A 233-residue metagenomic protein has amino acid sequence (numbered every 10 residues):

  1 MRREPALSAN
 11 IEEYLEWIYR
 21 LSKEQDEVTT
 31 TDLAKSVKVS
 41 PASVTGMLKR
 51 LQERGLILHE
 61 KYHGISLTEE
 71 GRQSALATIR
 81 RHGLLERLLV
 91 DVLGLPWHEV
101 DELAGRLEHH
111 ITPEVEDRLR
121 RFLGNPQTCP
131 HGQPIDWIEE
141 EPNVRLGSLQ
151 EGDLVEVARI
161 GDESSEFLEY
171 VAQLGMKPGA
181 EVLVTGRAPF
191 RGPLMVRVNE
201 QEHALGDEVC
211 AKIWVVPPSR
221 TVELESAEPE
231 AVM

Functional and structural regions predicted by a protein language model:
M1-K38: Extreme N-terminal segment that seeds HTH/winged-HTH DNA-binding domains in transcriptional regulators
A42, H98: Key DNA-contact positions within bacterial/archaeal DNA-binding proteins
L48-K49: Short, hydrophobic-biased segments on the C-terminal half of alpha helices that form "recognition helices"
Q52-E60: A short, conserved structural fragment
H63-H82: Basic, amphipathic "hinge/linker" alpha-helix immediately C-terminal to the N-terminal HTH DNA-binding motif
E108-V216: Mid-protein regulatory/catalytic core that forms ligand/cofactor-binding pockets and protein-protein interaction
